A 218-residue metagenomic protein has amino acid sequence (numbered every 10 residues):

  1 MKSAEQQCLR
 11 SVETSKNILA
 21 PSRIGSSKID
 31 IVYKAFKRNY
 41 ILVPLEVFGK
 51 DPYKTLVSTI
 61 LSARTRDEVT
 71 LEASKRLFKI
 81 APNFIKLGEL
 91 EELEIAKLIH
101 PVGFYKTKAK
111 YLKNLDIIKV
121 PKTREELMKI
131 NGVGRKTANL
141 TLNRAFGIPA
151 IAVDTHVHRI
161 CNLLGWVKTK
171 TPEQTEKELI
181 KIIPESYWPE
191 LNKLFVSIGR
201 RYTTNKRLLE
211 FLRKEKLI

Functional and structural regions predicted by a protein language model:
K2, T14-N17: Polybasic, lysine-rich low-complexity intrinsically disordered segments
S3-C8: Cationic, low-complexity basic patches in intrinsically disordered or flexible, solvent-exposed regions
I18-L19, I24-I218: Catalytic cores of DNA base-excision repair glycosylases
